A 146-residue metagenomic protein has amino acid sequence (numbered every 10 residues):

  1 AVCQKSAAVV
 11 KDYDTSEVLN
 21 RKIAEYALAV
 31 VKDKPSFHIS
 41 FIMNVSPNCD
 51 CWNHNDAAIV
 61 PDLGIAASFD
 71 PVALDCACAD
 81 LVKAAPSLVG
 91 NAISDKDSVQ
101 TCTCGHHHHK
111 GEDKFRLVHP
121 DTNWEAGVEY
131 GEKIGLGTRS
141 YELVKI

Functional and structural regions predicted by a protein language model:
A1-I146: Extended, low-polarity segments enriched in aliphatic/aromatic residues
